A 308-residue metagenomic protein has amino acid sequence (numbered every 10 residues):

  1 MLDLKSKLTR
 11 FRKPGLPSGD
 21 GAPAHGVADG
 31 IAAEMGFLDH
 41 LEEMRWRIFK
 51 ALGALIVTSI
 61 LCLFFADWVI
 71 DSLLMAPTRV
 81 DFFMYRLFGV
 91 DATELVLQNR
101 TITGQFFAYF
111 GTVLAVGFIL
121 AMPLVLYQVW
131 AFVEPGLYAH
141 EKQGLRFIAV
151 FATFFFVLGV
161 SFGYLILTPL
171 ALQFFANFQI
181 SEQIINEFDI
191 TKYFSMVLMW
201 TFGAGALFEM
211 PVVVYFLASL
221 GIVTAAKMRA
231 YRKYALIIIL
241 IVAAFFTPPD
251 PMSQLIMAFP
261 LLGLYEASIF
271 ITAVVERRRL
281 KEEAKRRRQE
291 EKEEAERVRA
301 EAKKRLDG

Functional and structural regions predicted by a protein language model:
M1-G308: Membrane topogenic/interface segments and analogous intrinsically disordered interaction regions
